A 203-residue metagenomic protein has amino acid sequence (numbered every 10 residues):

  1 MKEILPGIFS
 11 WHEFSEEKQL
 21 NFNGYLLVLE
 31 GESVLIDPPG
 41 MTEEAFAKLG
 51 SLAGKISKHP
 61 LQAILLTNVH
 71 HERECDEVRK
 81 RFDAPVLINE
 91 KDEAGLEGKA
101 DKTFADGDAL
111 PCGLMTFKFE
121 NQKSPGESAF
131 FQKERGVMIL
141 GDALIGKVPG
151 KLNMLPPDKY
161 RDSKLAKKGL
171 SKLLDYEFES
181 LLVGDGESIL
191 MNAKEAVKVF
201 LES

Functional and structural regions predicted by a protein language model:
M1-V28: Short, compositionally biased "basic patch" segments
I4, E77-G126, K133-R135, Y160-L174 (+1 more regions): Metallo-beta-lactamase
S15-E17, E32-M41, K55, H59 (+1 more regions): Metallo-beta-lactamase
L20, A45, H71, L165-A166: Amphipathic coiled-coil/heptad-repeat helices and related helical stalk/stem segments that mediate oligomerization
V28-G31, L35, K48: Intrinsically disordered, low-complexity segments enriched in small residues
E43-K91, S180: Active-site metal-binding motif and surrounding structural segment of the metallo-beta-lactamase
A45-F46, E74-D76, E97-G98, P149-G150 (+1 more regions): Short glycine-/acidic-enriched loop or helix-start segments at secondary-structure transitions that form or flank
